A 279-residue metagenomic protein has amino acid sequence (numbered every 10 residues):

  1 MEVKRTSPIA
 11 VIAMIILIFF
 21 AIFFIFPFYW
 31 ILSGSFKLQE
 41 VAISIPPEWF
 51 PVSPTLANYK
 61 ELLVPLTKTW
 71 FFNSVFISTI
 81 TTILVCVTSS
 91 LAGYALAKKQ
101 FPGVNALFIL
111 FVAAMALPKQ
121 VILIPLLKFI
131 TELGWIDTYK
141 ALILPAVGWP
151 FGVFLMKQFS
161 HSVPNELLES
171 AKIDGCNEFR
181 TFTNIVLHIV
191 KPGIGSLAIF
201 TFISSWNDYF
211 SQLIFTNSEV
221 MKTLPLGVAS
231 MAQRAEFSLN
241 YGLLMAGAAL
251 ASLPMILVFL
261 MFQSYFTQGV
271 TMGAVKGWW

Functional and structural regions predicted by a protein language model:
V3-W279: A structural signal for multi-pass alpha-helical bundles of membrane permease subunits that mediate small-molecule
